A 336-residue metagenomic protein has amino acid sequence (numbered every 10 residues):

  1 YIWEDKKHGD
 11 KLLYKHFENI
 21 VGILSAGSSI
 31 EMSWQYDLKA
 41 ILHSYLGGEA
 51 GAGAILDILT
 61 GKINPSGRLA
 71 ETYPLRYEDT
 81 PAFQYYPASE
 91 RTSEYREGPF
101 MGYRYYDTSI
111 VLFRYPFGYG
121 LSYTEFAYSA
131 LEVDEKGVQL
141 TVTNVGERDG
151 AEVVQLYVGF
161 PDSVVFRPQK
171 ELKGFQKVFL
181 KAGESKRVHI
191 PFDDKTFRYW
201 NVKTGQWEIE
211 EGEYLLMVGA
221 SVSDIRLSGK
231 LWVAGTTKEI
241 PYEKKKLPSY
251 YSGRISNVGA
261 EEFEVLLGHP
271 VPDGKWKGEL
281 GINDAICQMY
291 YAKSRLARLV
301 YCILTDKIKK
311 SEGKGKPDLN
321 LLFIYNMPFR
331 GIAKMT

Functional and structural regions predicted by a protein language model:
Y1-T336: C-terminal non-catalytic regions of proteins with extracellular/luminal or membrane-system context
